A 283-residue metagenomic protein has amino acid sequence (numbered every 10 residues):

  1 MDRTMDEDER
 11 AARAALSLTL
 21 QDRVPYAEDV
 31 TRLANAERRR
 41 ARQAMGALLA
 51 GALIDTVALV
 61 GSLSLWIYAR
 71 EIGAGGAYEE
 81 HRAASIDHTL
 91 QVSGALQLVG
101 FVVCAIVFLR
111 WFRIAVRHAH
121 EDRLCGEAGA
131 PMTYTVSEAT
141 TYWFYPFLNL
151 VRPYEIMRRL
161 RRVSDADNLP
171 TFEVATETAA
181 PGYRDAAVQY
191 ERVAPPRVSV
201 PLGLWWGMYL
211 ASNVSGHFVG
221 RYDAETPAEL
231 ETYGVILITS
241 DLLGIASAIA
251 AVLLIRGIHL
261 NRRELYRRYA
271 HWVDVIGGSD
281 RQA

Functional and structural regions predicted by a protein language model:
M1-N35, L169-E191, R267-A283: Low-complexity, intrinsically disordered extramembrane tails and loops of integral membrane proteins
G46-I54, I86-V103, P201-S212, T232-A246: Physicochemical signature of membrane-embedded alpha-helices that form the seven-helix bundle of GPCRs, emphasizing
A52-E71, S215-H217: Alpha-helical transmembrane segments of multi-pass membrane proteins
R70-D87: Perimembrane loop-to-helix junctions flanking transmembrane segments
A105-C125: Membrane-helix interface/capping segments
V136-M157: Hydrophobic, aromatic-rich membrane-embedded alpha-helical segments
Y154-W205: Membrane-interface alpha-helices
Y209-A283: Juxtamembrane transition segments at transmembrane-helix termini in multipass membrane proteins
